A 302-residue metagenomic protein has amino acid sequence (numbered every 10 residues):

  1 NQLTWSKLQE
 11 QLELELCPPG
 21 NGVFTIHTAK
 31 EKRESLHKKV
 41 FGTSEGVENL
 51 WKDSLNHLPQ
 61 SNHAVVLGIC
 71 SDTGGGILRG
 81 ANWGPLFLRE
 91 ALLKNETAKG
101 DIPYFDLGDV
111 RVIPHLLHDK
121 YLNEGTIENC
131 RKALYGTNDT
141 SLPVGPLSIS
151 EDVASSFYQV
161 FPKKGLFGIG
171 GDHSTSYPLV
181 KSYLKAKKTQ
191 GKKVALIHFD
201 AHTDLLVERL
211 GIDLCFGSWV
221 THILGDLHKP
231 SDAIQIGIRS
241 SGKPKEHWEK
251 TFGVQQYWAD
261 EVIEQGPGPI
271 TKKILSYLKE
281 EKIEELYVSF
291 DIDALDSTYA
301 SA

Functional and structural regions predicted by a protein language model:
N1-V66, C70-A302: Conserved alpha-helical scaffold segments that buttress catalytic/binding sites
